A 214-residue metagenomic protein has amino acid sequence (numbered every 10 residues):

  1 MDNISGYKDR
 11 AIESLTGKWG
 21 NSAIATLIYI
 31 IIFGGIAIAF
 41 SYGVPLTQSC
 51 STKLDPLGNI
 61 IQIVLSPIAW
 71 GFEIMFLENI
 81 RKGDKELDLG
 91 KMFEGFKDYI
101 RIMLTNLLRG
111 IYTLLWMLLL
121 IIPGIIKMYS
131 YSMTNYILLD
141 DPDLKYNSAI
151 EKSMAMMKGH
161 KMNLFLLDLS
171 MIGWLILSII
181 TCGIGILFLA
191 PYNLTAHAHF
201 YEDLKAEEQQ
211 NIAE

Functional and structural regions predicted by a protein language model:
M1-E214: Hydrophobic alpha-helical membrane segments
